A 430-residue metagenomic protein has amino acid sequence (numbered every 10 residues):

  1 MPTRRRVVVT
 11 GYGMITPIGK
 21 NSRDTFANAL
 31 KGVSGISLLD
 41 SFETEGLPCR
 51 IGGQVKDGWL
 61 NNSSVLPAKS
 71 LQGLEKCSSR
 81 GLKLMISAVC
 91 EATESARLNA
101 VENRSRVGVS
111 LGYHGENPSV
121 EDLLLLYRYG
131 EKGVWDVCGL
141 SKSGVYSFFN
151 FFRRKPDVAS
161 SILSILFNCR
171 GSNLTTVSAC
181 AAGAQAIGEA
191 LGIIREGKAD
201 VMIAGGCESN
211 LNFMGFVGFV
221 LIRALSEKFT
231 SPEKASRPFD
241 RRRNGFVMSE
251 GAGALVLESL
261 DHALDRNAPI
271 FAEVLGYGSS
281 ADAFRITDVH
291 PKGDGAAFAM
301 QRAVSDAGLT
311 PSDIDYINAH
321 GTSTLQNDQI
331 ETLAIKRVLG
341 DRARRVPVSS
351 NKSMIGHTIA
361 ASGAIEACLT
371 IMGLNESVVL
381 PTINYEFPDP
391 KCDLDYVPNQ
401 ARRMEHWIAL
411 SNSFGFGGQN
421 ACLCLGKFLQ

Functional and structural regions predicted by a protein language model:
M1-L74, A96, D261-F271, C368-I383 (+1 more regions): ACP-dependent fatty acid/polyketide chain-elongation machinery
R6-T10, V33-L38, T230-A307, D315-Y316 (+1 more regions): Condensing-enzyme catalytic core mediating Claisen C-C bond formation in acyl metabolism
V9, V33-L174, C207-F216, P311-Q329: Conserved beta-ketoacyl condensing-enzyme motif
V9-G11, A29, V89, V109 (+10 more regions): Conserved small-residue
D40, K198-N244, Y277-P291, G321-D328 (+1 more regions): Acyl-CoA/ACP chain-elongation machinery
C77-K83, E102-R104, N150-P156, L174-A182 (+3 more regions): Active-site nucleophile and cofactor-binding loops and adjacent substrate-binding regions of central metabolic enzymes
M85-L98, P156-S160, S164-F167, N173-E208 (+3 more regions): Active-site-proximal alpha-helical scaffold in enzymes
E131-S147, G188, G192, E208-D265 (+2 more regions): Glycine-/small-residue-rich "gating" segment that lines the acyl/pantetheine channel and substrate pocket
